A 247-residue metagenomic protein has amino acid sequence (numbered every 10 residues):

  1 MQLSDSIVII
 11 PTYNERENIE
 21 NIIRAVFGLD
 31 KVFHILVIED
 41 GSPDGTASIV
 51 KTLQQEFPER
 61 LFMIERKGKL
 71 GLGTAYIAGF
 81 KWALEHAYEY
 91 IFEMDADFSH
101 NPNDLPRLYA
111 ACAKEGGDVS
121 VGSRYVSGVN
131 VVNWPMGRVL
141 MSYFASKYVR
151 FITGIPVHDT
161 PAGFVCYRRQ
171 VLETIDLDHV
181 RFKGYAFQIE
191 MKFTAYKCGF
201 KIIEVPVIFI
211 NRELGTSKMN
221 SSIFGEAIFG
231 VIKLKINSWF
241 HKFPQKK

Functional and structural regions predicted by a protein language model:
M1-A25: N-proximal low-complexity "stem/linker" segments adjacent to membrane-targeting elements
M1-S6, I152-I155, D178-K247: Hydrophobic helical membrane-anchoring modules
I10, V32-S42, I64-E65, M94: Short beta-strand/loop segment that forms part of the nucleotide-sugar
E17-N21, D44-L53: Acidic helix N-cap motif at the loop->helix transition within catalytic regions of sugar-transfer enzymes
R24-F33: Short, acidic, metal-binding catalytic loop of nucleotide-sugar glycosyltransferases
V26, G79, D97, R168 (+3 more regions): Residue-level signature of catalytic and energy-coupling elements of molecular machines, predominantly ATP/GTP-dependent
E39-S48, F98: A conserved acidic beta->alpha catalytic loop
R66-E85, Y90, P102-Y185, R212-F229: Acceptor/aglycone-binding surface of glycosyltransferases and processive sugar-polymer synthases
